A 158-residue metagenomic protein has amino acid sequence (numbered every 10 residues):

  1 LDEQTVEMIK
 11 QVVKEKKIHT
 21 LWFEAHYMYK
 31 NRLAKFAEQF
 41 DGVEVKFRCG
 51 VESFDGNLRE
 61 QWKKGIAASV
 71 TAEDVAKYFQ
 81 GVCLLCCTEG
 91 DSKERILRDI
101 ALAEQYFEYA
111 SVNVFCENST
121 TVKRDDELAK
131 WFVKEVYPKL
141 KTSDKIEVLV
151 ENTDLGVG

Functional and structural regions predicted by a protein language model:
L1-T5, V13-R32, E44-S69, G81-C83 (+1 more regions): Core AdoMet radical
D2, D41, D55, D74 (+5 more regions): Acidic-enriched, low-complexity/disordered segments with a strong bias for Aspartate over Glutamate
E3, N31-K35, V122-K123, G156-G158: Short, solvent-exposed polar/charged micro-motifs at secondary-structure junctions
Q4, W62-A67, D91-R98, R124-F132: Alpha-helix N-cap and loop-to-helix initiation/capping positions
V6-W22, A68-C83, L128-V148: Alpha-helix-loop-beta-strand connector modules within alpha/beta enzyme cores
M28-G42, L97-Y106: Short amphipathic alpha-helices and their capping/turn segments at secondary-structure boundaries
G56, D74-D99, N113-K123: Conserved strand-turn element in the central/C-terminal portion of the radical SAM core barrel that lines
L97-G158: Auxiliary Fe-S-binding modules of radical SAM enzymes
